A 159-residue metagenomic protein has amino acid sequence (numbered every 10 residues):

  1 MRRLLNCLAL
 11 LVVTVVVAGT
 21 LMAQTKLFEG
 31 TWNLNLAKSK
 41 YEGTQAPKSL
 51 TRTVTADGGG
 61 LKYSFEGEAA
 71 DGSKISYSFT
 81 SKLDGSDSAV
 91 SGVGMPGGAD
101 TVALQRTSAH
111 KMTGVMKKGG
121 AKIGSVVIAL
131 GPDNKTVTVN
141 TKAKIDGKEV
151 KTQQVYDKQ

Functional and structural regions predicted by a protein language model:
M1, V15-V16, K151: Intrinsic low-complexity, intrinsically disordered segments enriched in polar/basic residues
M1-C7: Positively charged n-region of N-terminal signal peptides that target proteins for export
C7-L8, D87: Intrinsically disordered, low-complexity segments enriched in polar/charged small residues
L8-G19: Bacterial N-terminal signal peptides
G19, A23-Q159: Hydrophobic small-molecule pocket/channel-lining residues, especially in calycin-type beta-barrels
